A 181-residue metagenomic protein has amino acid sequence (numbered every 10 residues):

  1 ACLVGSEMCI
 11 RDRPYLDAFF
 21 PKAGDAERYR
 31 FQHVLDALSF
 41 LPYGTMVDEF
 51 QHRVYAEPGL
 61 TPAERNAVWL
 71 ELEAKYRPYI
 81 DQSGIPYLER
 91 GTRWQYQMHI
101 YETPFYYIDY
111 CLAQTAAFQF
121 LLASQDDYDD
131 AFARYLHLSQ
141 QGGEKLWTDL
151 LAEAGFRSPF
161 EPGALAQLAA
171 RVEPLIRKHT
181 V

Functional and structural regions predicted by a protein language model:
A1-G5, C9-I10: Single conserved hydrophobic/aromatic residue that forms the stacking wall/gate of nucleotide- or nucleobase-binding
R13-A23, F40, G44, D48 (+1 more regions): C-terminal, non-catalytic "cap/extension" segments appended to globular domains
E27-V34: Membrane-interface segments at loop-to-transmembrane junctions
